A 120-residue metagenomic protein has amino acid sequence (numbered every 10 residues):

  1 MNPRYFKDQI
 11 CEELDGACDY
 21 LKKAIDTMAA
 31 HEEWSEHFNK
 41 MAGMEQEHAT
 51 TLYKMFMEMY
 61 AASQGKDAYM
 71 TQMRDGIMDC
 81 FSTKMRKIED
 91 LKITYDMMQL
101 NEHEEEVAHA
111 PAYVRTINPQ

Functional and structural regions predicted by a protein language model:
M1-Q120: Non-heme di-metal
